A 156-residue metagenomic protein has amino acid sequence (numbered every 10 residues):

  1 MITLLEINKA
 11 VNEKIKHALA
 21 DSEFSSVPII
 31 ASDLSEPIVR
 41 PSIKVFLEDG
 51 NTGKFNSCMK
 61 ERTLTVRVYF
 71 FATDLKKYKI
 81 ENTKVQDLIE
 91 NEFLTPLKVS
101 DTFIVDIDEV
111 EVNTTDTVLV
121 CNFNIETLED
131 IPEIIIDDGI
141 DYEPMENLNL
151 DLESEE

Functional and structural regions predicted by a protein language model:
M1-V27, G50-E156: Charged, amphipathic alpha-helical segments and their flanking helix caps
P28-R40: Short acidic low-complexity segments
V39-D49: A short, hydrophobic beta-strand-centered structural micro-motif
